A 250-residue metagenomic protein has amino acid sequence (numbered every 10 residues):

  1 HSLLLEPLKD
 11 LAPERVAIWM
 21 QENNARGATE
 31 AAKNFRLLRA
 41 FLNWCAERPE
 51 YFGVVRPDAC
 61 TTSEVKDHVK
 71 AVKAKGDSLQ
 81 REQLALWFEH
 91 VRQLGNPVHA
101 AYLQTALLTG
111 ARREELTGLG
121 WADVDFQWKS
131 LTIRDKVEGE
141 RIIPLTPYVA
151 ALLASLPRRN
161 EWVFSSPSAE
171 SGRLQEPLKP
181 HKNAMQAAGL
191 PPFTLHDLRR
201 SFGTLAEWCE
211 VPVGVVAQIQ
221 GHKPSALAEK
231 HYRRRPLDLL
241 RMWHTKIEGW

Functional and structural regions predicted by a protein language model:
H1-G27, F41-N43: Basic/aromatic-enriched alpha-helical hairpins
D10-P13, E89, G118, F126 (+2 more regions): Phosphate-coordinating loops and pocket residues in cytosolic domains that bind phosphorylated ligands
L11, V98-A100, T105-A106, P191-C209: Short basic/aromatic active-site micro-motif
V16, L38, L42, L116 (+3 more regions): Short, basic/aromatic-rich helical patch in the C-terminal catalytic core of site-specific tyrosine
N23-R39, E47-R113, T117-G118, Q127 (+3 more regions): Basic, Lys/Arg- and aromatic-enriched nucleic-acid-binding interface segment
S78, T132-E138, Q220-G249: Catalytic-site neighborhood detector that most strongly recognizes the C-terminal catalytic loop/helix of tyrosine
S78-A85, W128, P144-P191: Active-site/catalytic core of tyrosine-dependent DNA strand-transfer enzymes
D123-L131, P192, V211-H231: Short, polar N-cap/turn motifs at the start of nucleic acid-interacting alpha helices
